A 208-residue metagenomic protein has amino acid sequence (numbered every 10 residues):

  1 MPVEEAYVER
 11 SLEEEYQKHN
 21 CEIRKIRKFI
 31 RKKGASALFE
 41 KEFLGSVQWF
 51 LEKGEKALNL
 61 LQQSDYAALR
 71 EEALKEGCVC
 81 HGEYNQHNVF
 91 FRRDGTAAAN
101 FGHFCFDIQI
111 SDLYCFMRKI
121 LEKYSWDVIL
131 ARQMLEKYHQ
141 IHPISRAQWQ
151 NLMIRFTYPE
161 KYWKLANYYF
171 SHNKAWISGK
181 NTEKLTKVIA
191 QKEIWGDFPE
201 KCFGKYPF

Functional and structural regions predicted by a protein language model:
E4-V79: ATP-dependent phospho-/nucleotidyl transfer catalytic cores
R24, W163-F208: ATP/Mg2+ or Mg2+-diphosphate-binding catalytic cores that bind nucleotide phosphates or diphosphates via glycine-rich
G34-L38, F50, E71, T96-A98 (+2 more regions): Gram-positive cell-envelope targeting signals
L60-Q109: Active-site acidic catalytic loop and adjacent metal/ATP-binding pocket of ATP-dependent phosphoryl transfer enzymes
I110-P143, F156-A175: Active-site activation/catalytic loop segments of kinase-like enzymes and analogous catalytic loops in related
I144-Q148: Helix N-cap / loop-to-helix initiation motif
